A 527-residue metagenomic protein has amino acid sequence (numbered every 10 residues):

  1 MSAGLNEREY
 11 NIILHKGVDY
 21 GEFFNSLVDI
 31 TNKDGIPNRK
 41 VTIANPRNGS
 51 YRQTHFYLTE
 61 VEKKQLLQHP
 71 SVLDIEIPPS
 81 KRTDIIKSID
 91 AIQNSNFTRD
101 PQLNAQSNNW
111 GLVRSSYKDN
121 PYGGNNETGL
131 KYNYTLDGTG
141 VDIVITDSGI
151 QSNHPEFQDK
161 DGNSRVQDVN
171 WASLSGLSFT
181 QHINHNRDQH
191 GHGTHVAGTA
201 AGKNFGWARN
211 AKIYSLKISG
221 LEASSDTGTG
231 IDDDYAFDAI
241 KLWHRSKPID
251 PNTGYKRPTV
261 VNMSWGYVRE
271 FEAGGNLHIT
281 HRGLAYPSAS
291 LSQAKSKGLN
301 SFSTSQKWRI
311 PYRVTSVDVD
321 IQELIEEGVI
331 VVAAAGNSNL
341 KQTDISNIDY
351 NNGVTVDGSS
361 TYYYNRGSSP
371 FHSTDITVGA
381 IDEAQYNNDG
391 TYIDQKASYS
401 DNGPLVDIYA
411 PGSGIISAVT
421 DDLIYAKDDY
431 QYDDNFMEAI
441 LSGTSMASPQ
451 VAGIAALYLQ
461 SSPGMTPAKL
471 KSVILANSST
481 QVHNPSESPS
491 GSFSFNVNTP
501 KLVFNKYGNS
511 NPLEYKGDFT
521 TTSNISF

Functional and structural regions predicted by a protein language model:
A3-H15: Short glycine-/aliphatic-rich beta-strand segments at the starts of folded cytosolic domains
N11, D142-T146, G198, K212-K217 (+6 more regions): Structural recognition of the beta-strand scaffold that forms the well-ordered cores of secreted hydrolase catalytic
G17-D19, S80-K81, S148-S152, F157 (+9 more regions): Acidic glycine-/aspartate-rich tracts in secreted/extracellular proteins
T31-R114, N337, E383-A384, Q395: Autoinhibitory propeptides
N94-T199, F205-K212, G220-S224, G228-I231 (+4 more regions): Active-site core segment of subtilase-fold serine proteases
A197-A200, Y214-L221, T259, G412-F493: Hydrolase catalytic cores
A211, S215, F237-K241, P248-W265 (+3 more regions): C-terminal subdomain of the subtilisin-like protease fold in secreted/lumenal serine endopeptidases
Y267-D407, G414-V451: Substrate-binding/specificity loop regions of serine endopeptidase catalytic domains, predominantly subtilases
